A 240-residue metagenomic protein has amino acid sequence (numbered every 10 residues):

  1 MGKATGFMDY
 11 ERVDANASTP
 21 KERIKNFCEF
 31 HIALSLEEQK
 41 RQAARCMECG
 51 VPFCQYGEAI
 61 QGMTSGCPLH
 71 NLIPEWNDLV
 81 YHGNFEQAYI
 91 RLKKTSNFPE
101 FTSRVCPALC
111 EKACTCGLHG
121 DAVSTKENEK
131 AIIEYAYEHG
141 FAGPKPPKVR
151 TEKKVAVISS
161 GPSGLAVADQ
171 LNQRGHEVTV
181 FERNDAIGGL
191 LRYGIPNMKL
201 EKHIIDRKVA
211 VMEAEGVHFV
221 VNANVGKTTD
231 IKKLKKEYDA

Functional and structural regions predicted by a protein language model:
M1-K154: Ferredoxin-type iron-sulfur electron-transfer modules and their immediate structural context
T5-I32, K40-A44, P68-H82, I90-L92 (+3 more regions): Beta1-alpha1 glycine-rich phosphate/pyrophosphate-binding loop at the start of Rossmann-like nucleotide-binding domains
A131-V149, R207-T228: Glycine-rich dinucleotide-binding loop and its adjacent helix/turn
D239-A240: Conserved acidic residues
